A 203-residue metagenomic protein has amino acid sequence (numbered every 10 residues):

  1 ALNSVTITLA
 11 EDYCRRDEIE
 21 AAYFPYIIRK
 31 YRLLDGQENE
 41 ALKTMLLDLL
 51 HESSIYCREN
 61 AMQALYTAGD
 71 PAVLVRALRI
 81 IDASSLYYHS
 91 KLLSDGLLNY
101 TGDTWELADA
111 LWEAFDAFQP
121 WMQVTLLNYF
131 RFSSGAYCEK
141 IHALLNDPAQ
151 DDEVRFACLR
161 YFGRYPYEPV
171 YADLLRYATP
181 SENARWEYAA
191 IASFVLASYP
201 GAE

Functional and structural regions predicted by a protein language model:
L2-C14, G36-L49, P71-I81, D103-A114 (+3 more regions): Amphipathic alpha-helical scaffolding segments comprising HEAT/armadillo-like alpha-solenoid repeats
N3, D17-Y23, E40, H51-N60 (+7 more regions): Generic helix N-cap/helix-start motif at coil->alpha-helix transitions
A22-L34, E59-A68, S90-G102, E113 (+4 more regions): Structural detector for internal amphipathic alpha-helices that build alpha-solenoid repeat scaffolds
